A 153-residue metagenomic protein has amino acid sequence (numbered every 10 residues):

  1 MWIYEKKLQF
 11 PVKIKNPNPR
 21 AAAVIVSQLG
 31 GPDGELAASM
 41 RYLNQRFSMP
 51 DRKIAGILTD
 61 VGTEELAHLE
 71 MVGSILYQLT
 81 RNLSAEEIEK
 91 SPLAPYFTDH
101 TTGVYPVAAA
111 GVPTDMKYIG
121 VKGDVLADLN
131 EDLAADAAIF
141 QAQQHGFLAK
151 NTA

Functional and structural regions predicted by a protein language model:
M1-A153: Non-heme di-metal
